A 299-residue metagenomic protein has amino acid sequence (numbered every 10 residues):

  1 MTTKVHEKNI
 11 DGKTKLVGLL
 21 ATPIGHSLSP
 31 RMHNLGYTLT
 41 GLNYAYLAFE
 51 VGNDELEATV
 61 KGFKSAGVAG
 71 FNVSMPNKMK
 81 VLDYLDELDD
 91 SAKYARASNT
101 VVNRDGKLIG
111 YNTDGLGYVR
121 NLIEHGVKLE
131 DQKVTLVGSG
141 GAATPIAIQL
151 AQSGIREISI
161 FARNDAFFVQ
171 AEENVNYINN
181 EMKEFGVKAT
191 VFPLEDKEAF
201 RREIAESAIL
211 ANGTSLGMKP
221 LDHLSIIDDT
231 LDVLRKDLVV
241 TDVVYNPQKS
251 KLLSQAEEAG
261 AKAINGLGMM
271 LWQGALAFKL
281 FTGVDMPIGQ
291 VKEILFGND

Functional and structural regions predicted by a protein language model:
T2-H125: Phosphate/diphosphate ligand-binding glycine-rich loop within oxidoreductases
I10-D11, L129-E130, G154, D228-D237: Short, conserved loop/helix-junction motifs that constitute active-site signature segments in enzyme catalytic cores
A21, G110-G115, D131-I155, A162-R163: Glycine-rich adenosine-cofactor-binding loop
P23, R163-A166, N246: Residues in the short beta-alpha loop(s) of Rossmann-like NAD(P)-binding domains
Q152-E157, A259-K262: Conserved S-adenosyl-L-methionine
I155-F185: NAD(P)-binding Rossmann-fold cofactor-contacting core
V187-A263: Rossmann-like adenosine-cofactor binding region
D237-V239, V243-D299: Adenosine-phosphate binding glycine-rich loop
